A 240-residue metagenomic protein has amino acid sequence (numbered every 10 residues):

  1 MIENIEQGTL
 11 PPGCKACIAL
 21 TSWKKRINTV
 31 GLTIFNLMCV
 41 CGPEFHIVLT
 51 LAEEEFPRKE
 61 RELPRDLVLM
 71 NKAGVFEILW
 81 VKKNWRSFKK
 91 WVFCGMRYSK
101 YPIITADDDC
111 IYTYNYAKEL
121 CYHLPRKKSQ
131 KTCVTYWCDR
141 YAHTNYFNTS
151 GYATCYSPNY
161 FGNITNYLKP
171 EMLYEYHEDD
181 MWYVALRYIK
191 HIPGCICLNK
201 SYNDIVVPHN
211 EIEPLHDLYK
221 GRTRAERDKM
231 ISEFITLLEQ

Functional and structural regions predicted by a protein language model:
M1-K24, N28-T33, N163, P170-Q240: C-terminal catalytic/acceptor-binding lobe
G13-C17, M38-L49, G74-E77, Y101: Short loop->beta transition adjacent to catalytic acidic/histidine clusters or analogous donor-positioning motifs
L20-S22, L51-E53, T135: Short beta-strand/turn micro-motifs composed of small residues that flank or help shape donor/cofactor-binding pockets
W23-I27, E54-F56, D109-Y112: Short acidic, S/G/P-rich loop/turn micro-motifs used as interaction or catalytic elements
L32-F45, E53, L69: Short, acidic, metal-binding catalytic loop of nucleotide-sugar glycosyltransferases
T50-F56, D139-Y141, S201-Y202: Short beta-alpha junction loops
T50-Y101: Active-site-proximal specificity loops/subdomain of glycosyltransferases
C94-G95, A106, C110-M172, Y176: Conserved catalytic core of nucleotide-sugar-dependent glycosyltransferases
